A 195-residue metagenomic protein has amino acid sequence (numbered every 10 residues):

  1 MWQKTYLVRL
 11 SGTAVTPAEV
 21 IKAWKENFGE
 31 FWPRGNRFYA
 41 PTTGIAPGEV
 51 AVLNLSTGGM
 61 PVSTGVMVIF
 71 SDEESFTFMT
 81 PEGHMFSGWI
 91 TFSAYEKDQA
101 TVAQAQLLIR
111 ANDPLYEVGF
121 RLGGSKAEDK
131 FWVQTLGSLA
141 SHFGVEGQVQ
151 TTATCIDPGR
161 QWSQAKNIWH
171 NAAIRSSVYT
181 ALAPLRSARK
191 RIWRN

Functional and structural regions predicted by a protein language model:
M1-Q3, G48, P61, S87 (+1 more regions): A general secondary-structure signal for short beta-strands and their flanking turns/coil in non-transmembrane regions
M1-T57, I168-A172, S176-N195: Hydrophobic ligand-binding cavity/cleft-lining segments
K22-E30, G83, Q99, G137 (+1 more regions): Short, intrinsically disordered, mixed-charge
L53, F76-M79, A103-A105: Short hydrophobic/aromatic-rich beta-strand segments that constitute the beta-sheet cores of beta-sandwich/beta-barrel
G58-D98: Hydrophobic-ligand binding "helix-grip"
G83-A127: Beta-strand/loop substructures that line and gate deep hydrophobic ligand-binding cavities in soluble
R110-D157: A conserved amphipathic terminal alpha-helix motif
R160-W162, R194: A composition-biased, non-transmembrane "mature-region" signal
